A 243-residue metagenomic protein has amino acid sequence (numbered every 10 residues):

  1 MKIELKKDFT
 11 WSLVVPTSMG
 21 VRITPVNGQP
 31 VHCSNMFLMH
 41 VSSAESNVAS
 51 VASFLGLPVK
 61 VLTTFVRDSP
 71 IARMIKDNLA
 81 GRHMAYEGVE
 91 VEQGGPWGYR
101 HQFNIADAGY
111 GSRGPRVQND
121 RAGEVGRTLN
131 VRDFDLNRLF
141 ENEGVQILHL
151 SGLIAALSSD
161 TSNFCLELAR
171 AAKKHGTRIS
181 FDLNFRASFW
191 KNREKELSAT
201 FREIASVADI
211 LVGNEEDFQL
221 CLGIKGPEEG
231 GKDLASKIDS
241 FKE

Functional and structural regions predicted by a protein language model:
M1-P30, M36: Positively charged, low-complexity intrinsically disordered leader regions
M1-V14, R170-K174, P227-E243: Conserved phosphate-binding/catalytic region of the ribokinase-like
D8, R138-E143, R202-A205: A short, aliphatic-rich alpha-helical micro-motif
H40, N47-K60, G81: Alpha-helix C-terminal capping segments
P58-G152: Conserved N-terminal subdomain of the carbohydrate kinase-like
G126-R127, I154-N163, R186-L197, G226-E228: Active-site glycine- and acidic-residue-rich loops that bind and position anionic ligands or nucleotide-like cofactors
F164-G176, A199-V207: Catalytic-core regions built around general acid/base machinery
F189-E243: Conserved phosphate/ATP/ADP-binding segment of small-molecule kinases
